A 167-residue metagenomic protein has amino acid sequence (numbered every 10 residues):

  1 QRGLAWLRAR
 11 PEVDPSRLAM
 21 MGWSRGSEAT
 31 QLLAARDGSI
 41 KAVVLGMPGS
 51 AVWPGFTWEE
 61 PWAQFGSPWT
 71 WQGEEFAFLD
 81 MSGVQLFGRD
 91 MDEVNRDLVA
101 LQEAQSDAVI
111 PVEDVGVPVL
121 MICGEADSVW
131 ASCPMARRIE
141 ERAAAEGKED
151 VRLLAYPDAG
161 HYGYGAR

Functional and structural regions predicted by a protein language model:
R2-F76, E93-E103, D114, A131-P134: Primarily recognizes the serine-hydrolase "nucleophile elbow" in alpha/beta-hydrolase and SGNH/GDSL folds
L18, V43, V119, V151-L153: Hydrophobic/aromatic residues located in beta-strands of well-ordered beta-sheets within soluble catalytic
S24, E125, P157: Nucleotide-sugar donor-binding loop of glycosyltransferases
V52-W53, V129, G160-G163: Generic structural signal for helix capping and beta-alpha/helix-loop junctions
Q72-V94, R167: Charged, glycine/proline-rich intrinsically disordered loops and linkers
D107-I110: Short beta-strand/turn micro-motifs at beta-sheet edges
V115, M121-C123, D127: Short beta-strand/loop motif that positions the catalytic acidic residue of the alpha/beta-hydrolase fold
I122, P134-R167: C-terminal catalytic histidine-bearing segment of alpha/beta-hydrolase fold enzymes
